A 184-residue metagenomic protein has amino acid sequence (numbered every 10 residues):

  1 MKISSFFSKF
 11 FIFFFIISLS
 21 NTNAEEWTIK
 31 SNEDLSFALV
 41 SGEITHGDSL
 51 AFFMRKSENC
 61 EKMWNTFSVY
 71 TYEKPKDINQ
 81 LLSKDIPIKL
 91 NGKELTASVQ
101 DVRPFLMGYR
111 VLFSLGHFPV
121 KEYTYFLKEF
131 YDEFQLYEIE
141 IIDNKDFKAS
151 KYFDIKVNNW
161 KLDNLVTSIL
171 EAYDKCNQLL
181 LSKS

Functional and structural regions predicted by a protein language model:
M1-E25: Classical Sec-dependent N-terminal signal peptides that target proteins to the secretory pathway
N23-S184: A generic "folded-domain core" signal
